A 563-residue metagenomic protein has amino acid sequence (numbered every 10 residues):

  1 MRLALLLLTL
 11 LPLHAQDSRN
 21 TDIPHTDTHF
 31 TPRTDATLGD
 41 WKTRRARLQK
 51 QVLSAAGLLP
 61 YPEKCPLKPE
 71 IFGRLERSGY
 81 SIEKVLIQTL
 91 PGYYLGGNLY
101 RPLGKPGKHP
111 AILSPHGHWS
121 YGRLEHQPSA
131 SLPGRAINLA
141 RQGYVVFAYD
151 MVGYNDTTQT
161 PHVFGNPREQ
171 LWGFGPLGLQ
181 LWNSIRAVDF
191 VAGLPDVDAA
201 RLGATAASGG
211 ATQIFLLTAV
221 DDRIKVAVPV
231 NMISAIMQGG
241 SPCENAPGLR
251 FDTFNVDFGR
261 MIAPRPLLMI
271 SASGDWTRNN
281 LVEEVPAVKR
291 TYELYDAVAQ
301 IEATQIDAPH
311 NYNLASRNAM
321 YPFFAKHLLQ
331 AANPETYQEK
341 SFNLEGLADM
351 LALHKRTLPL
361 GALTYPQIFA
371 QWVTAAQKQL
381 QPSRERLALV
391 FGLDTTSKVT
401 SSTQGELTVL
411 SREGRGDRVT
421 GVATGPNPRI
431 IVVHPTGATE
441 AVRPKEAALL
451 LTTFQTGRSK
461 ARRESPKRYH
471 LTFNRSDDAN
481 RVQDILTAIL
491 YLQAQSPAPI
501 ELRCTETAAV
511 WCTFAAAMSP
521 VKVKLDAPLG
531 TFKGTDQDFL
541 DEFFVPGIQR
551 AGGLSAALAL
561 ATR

Functional and structural regions predicted by a protein language model:
M1-L6: Sec-dependent signal peptide recognition, specifically the positively charged N-region followed immediately by
L7-A15: Hydrophobic h-region of N-terminal signal peptides that target proteins for export in Gram-negative bacteria
Q16-Y94, I270-R429, T436-A447, F454-A498 (+3 more regions): Alpha/beta-hydrolase-fold serine-hydrolase catalytic core, especially in secreted/extracellular enzymes
Y100, Y149, T205-A207, T212 (+9 more regions): Generic beta-strand/beta-sheet core signal
P106-G193, A199, M232-C243, N427 (+2 more regions): Cap/lid segment of the alpha/beta-hydrolase catalytic domain
K108-P110, Q142-V145, D198-R201, D222-V226 (+6 more regions): Loop/turn elements at helix/coil->beta-strand transitions in domains of secreted/extracellular proteins
D189-F251, A488-T562: Primarily recognizes the serine-hydrolase "nucleophile elbow" in alpha/beta-hydrolase and SGNH/GDSL folds
T205-K225, P229-V230, M237-E244, G248 (+3 more regions): Catalytic-domain carbohydrate-binding cleft regions of carbohydrate-active enzymes
